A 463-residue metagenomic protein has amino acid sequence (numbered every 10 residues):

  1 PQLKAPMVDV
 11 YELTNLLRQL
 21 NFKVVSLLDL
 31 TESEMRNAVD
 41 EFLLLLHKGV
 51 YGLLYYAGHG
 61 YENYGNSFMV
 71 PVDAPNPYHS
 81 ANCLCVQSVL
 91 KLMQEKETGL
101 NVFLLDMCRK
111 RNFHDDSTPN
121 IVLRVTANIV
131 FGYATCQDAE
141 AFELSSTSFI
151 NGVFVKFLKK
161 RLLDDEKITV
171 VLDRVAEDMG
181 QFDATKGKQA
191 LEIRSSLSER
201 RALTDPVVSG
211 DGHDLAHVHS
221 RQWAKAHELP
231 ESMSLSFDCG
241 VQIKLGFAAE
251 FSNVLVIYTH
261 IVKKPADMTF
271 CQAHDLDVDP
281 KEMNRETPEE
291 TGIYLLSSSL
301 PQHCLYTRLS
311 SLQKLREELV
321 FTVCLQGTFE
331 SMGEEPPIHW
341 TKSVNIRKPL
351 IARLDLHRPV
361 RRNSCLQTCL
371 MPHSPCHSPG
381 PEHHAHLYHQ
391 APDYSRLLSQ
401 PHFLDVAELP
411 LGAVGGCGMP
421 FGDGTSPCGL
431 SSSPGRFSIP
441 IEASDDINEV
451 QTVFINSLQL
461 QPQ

Functional and structural regions predicted by a protein language model:
P1-Q463: Cysteine endopeptidase catalytic domains of the caspase/legumain-like
